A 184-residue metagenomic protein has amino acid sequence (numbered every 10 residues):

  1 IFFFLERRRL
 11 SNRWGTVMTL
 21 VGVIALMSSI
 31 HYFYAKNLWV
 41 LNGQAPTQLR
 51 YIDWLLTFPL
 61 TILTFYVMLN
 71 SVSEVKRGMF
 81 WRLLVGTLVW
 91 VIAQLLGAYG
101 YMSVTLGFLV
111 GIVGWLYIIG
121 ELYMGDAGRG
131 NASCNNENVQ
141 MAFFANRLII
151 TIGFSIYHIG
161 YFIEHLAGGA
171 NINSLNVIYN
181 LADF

Functional and structural regions predicted by a protein language model:
I1-R9, G22, L26: First transmembrane helix
F2-E6, A35, Y51-V91, L95-Y99: Internal transmembrane alpha-helix with an interfacial aromatic "cap," most often the third helix
F2-F3, L63-V67, A93, G114-N138 (+1 more regions): Alpha-helical transmembrane segments in multipass membrane proteins, preferentially the mid-helix core
L10-G22, E74-L83, F143-R147: Membrane-interfacial loop-to-transmembrane alpha-helix junctions, especially the N-terminal start
T19-L38: A generic, lipid-embedded transmembrane alpha helix
R77-R82, T105, D126-I152: Membrane-helix boundary/juxtamembrane motif in polytopic membrane proteins
A93-A98, T151-A167: Hydrophobic alpha-helical transmembrane segments in multi-pass integral membrane proteins
I159-A182: Extracellular/periplasmic helix-loop-helix junctions in multi-pass membrane proteins
